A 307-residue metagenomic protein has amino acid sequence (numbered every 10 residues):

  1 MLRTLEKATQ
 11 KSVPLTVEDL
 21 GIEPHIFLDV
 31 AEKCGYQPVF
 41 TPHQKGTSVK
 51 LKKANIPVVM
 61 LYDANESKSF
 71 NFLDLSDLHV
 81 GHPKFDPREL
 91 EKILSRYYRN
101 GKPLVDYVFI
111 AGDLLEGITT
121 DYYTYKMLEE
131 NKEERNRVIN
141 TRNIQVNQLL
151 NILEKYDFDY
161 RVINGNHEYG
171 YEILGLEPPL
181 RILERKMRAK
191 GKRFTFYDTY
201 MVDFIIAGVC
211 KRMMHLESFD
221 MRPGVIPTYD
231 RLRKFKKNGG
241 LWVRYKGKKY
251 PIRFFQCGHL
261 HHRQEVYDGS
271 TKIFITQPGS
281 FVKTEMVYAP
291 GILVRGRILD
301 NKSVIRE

Functional and structural regions predicted by a protein language model:
M1-D74, H79: Acidic, histidine-bearing metal-coordination/catalytic regions of metal-dependent phosphoesterases
M60-L73, D203-M213, G269-I273: Beta-strand-turn-beta hairpins that frame and shape the catalytic cleft of phosphate-ester-processing enzymes
L61, F85-F196: Core catalytic region of metal-dependent phosphoesterases/phosphodiesterases, especially metallo-beta-lactamase-like
D74-D77, D106-D113, Y160-N166, T195-Y197 (+3 more regions): Active-site neighborhood of phospho(di)ester-bond hydrolases with catalytic His/Asp-centered motifs
E184-G191, I205, R212, E217: Extended, solvent-exposed, turn-rich assembly/linker loops in the middle of proteins
F194-F204: Short acidic low-complexity segments
C210-R212, F219-E307: Conserved beta-sheet core of the metallophosphoesterase superfamily
